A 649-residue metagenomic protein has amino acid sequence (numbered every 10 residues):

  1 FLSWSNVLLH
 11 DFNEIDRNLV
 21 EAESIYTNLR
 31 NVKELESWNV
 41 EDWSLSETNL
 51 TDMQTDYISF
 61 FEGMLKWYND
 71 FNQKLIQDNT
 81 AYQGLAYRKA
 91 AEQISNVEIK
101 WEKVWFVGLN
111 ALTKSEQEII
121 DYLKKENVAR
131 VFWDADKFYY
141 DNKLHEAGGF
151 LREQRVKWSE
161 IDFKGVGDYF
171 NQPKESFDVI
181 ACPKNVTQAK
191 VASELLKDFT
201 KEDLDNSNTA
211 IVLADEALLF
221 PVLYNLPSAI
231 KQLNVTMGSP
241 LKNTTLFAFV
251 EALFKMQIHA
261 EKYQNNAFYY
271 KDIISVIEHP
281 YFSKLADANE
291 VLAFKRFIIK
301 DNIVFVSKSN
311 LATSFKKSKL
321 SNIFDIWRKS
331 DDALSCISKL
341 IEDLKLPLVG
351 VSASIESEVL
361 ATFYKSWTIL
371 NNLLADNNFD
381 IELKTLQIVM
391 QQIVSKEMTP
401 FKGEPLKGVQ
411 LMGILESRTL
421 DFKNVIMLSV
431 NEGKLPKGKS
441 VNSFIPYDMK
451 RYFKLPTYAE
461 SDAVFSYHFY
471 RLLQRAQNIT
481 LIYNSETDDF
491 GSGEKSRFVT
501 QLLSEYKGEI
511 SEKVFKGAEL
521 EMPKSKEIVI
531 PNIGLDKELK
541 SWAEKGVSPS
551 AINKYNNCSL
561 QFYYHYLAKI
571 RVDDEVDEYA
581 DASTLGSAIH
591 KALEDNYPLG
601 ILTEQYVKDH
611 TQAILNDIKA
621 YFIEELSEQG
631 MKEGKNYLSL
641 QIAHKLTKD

Functional and structural regions predicted by a protein language model:
F1-A22, E118-D121, D134-F315, F469-Q477 (+1 more regions): Conserved short internal alpha-helix adjacent to the catalytic or cofactor-binding core of large enzyme scaffolds
F1-E98, K114, R296-I298: Basic/charged alpha-beta structural segments of nucleotide/phosphate-handling enzymes
N72-D121, I180-K201, L320-K329, A333-A353 (+1 more regions): PLD-like (HKD) phosphodiesterase/transphosphatidyltransferase domain
K103-L112, V131, D215, Q392-V441 (+2 more regions): Conserved helicase core region in the C-terminal RecA-like lobe
K197, S309, T313-S318, T500-L599: C-terminal, charged and often intrinsically disordered regions of DNA end-processing helicases and nucleases
Q257, K271, S275, N431-G546: Accessory/regulatory regions of helicases
W367, K591-D649: A non-catalytic, helix-rich entry segment at domain boundaries
Q387-S417, L535-K545, L626-D649: Flexible, glycine/threonine-enriched loop-and-boundary segments that flank and lead into catalytic domains of large
